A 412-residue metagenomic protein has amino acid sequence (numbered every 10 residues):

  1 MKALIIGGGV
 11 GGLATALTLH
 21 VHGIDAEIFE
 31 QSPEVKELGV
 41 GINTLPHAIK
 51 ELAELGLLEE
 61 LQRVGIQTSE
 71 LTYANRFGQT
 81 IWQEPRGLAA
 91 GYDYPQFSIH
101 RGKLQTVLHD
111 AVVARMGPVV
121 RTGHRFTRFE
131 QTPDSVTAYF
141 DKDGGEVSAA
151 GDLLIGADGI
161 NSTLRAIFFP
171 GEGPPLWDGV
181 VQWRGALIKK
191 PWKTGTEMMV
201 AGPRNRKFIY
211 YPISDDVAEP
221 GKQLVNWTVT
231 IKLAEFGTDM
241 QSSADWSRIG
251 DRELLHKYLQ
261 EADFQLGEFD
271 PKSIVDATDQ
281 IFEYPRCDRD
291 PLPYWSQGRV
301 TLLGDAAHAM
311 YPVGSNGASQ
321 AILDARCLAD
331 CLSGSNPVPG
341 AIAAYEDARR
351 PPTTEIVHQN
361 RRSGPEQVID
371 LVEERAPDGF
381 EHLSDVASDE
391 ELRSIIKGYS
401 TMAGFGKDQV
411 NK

Functional and structural regions predicted by a protein language model:
M1-K412: FAD-dependent flavoprotein oxygenase/oxidase catalytic domain
